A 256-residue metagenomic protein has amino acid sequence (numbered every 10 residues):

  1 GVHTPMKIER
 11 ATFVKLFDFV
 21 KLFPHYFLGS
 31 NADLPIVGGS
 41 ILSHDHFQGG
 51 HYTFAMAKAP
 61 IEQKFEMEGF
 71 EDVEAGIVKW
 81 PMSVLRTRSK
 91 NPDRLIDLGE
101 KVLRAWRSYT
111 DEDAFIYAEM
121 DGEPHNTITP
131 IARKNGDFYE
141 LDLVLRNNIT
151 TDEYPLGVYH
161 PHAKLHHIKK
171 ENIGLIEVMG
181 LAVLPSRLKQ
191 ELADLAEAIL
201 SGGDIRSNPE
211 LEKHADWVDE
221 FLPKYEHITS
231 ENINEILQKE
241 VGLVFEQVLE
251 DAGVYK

Functional and structural regions predicted by a protein language model:
G1-L28: Helical scaffold of the NTase/Pol beta-like nucleotidyltransferase catalytic core
E9-R10, G50-E71: Helical (often loop-to-helix) elements that flank the catalytic cores of nucleotide-handling enzymes
Y26-G39, I116-P130: A short glycine-rich, hydrophobically flanked beta-strand micro-motif that places a catalytic Asp/Glu for divalent metal
N31-P35, G50-F54, K90, N148: An acidic- and aromatic-residue-enriched active-site/binding cleft used to recognize and process polar
G38-F54, D142: Histidine-centered divalent-metal-coordination microenvironment in nucleic-acid enzymes
F70-D113: A conserved active-site cap/scaffold subdomain adjacent to cofactor or substrate pockets
G99-A114, A118-P124, A132-E140: Hard-cation-handling environments
K134-K256: Sequence termini and other peripheral, non-core segments
